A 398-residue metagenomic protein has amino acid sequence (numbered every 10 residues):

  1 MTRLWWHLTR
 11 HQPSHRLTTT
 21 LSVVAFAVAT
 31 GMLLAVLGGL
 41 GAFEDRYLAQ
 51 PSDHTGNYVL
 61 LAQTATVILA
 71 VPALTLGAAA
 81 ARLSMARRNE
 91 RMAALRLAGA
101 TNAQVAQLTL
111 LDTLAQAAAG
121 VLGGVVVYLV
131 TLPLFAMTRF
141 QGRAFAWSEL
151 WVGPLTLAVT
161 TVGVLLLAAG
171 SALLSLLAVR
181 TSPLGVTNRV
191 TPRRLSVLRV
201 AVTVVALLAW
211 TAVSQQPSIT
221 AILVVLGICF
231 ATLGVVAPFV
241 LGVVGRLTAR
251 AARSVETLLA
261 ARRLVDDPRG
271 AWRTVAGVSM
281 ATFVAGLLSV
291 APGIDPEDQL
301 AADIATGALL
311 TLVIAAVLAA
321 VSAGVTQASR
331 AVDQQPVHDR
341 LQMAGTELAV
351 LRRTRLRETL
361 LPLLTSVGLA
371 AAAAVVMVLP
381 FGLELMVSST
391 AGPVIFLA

Functional and structural regions predicted by a protein language model:
M1-L8, S14-V24, A29-M32, A73 (+2 more regions): Hydrophobic multi-pass inner-membrane translocation pores used for secretion and envelope-lipid/glycan export
M1-V71, S84: Membrane transport/envelope proteins' first extracytoplasmic loop
L37-A65, L129-T160, A209-G227, S289-L310 (+1 more regions): Membrane interfacial helix motifs at helix-loop boundaries and amphipathic/re-entrant anchors
G77-A94, A98, Q327-D339: Transmembrane helix boundary and interhelical loop/hinge segments in multi-pass membrane proteins
L129-Q141, A178-S182, F239-L247, R330: Membrane-spanning helices that line or support transport/gating and their immediate boundary helices in channels
T160-N188, A398: C-terminal membrane-exit region of the final transmembrane helix in multipass inner-membrane proteins
